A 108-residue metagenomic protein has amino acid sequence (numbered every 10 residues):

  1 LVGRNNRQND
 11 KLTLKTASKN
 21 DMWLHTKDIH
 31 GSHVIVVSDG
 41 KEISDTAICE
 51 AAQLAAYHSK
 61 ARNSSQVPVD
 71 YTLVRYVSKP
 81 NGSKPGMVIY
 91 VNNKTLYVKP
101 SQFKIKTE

Functional and structural regions predicted by a protein language model:
L1-E108: Duplex nucleic acid-engaging cores and interfaces of nucleic-acid transaction enzymes
